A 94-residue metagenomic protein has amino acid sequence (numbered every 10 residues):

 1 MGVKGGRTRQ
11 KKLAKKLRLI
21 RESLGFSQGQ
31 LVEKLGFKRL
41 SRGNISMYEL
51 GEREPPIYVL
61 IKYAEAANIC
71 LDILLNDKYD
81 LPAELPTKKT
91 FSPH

Functional and structural regions predicted by a protein language model:
M1-L24: A short, Lys/Arg-rich alpha-helix, primarily the initiator
M1-R7, E65, I73-H94: Short, charged recognition helix plus adjacent turn of helix-turn-helix-like nucleic-acid-binding domains
K16, N44-M47, I73: Residue-level recognition of specific faces of alpha-helices
L17, Q28, R42, I57-L60: Helix-turn-helix DNA-binding elements, focusing on the entry/boundary residues of the two helices that contact DNA
F26, F37-L40, I69: The short coil/loop that forms the "turn" connecting the two helices of the helix-turn-helix
L31-K34: Short alpha-helical "recognition helix" segments of helix-turn-helix
G36-E54: Recognition helix of helix-turn-helix/homeodomain-like DNA-binding domains that insert into the DNA major groove
P56-I73: DNA major-groove recognition helix of helix-turn-helix/homeodomain DNA-binding modules
